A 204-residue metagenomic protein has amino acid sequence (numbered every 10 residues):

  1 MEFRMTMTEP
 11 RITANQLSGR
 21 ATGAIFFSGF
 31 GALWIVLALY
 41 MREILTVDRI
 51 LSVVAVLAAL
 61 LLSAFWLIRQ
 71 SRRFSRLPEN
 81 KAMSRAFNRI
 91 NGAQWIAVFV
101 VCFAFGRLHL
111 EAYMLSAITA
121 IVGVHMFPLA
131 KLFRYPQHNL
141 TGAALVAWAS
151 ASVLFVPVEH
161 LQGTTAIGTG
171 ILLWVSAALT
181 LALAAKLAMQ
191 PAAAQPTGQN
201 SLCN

Functional and structural regions predicted by a protein language model:
M1-S18, A194-G198: Short, Lys/Arg-rich, polar N-terminal cytosolic tail immediately upstream of the first transmembrane signal-anchor
G19-Y40, A144: The first (N-terminal) embedded transmembrane alpha-helix
G29-L33, N91-F103, A144-A147: Core segments of transmembrane alpha-helices that mediate helix-helix packing or line hydrophobic substrate/ligand
I35-A86: Selected alpha-helical membrane-embedding segments in polytopic membrane proteins
L51-L61, F105-A120, I167-G170: Structural signature of hydrophobic alpha-helical transmembrane segments
L57-F65, A120-L129, G170-L179: Alpha-helical transmembrane segments and their membrane-interface exit regions
F99-V146: Membrane-proximal helix-loop-helix units in multi-pass membrane proteins
H138-A194: Terminal transmembrane helical module of multi-pass membrane proteins
